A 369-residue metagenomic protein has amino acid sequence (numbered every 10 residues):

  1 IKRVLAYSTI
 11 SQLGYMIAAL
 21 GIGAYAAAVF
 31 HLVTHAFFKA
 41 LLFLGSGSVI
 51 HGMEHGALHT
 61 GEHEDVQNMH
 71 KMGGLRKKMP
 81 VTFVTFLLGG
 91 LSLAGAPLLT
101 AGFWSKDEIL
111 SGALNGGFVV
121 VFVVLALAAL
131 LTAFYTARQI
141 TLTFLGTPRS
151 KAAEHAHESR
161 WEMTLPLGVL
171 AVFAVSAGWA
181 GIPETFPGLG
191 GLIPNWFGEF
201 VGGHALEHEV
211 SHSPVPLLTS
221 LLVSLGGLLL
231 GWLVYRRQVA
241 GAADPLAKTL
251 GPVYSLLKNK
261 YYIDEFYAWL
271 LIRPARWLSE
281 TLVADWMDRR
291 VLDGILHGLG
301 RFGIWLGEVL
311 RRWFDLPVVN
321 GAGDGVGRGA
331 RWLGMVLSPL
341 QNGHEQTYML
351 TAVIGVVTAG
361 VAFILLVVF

Functional and structural regions predicted by a protein language model:
K2, A6-Q12, M16, H55-L98 (+4 more regions): Interfacial and helix-entry/exit segments of alpha-helical transmembrane bundles in multi-pass inner-membrane proteins
I10, H35, M72, G102 (+5 more regions): Divalent metal-coordination and catalytic microenvironments
M16-V33, G112-V121, L365-F369: Helix-coil boundary and interhelical linker segments in multi-pass alpha-helical membrane proteins
V33, F37, L41, W104 (+1 more regions): Active-site His/Glu-centered metal-binding helix of metallohydrolases
K39, F43, V119-H157, V169 (+4 more regions): Predominantly late transmembrane helices and immediately cytosolic-facing juxtamembrane segments
V66, K77-K78, T82-G117, L145 (+2 more regions): Flexible glycine/proline-rich, aromatic-decorated loop/lid segments
G90-S105, A171-L192, L271, A275-W277 (+1 more regions): Alpha-helical transmembrane segments and their membrane-interface junctions in multi-pass membrane proteins
P183-T219, V234-F369: Aromatic-capped, Gly/Pro-kinked transmembrane alpha-helices
